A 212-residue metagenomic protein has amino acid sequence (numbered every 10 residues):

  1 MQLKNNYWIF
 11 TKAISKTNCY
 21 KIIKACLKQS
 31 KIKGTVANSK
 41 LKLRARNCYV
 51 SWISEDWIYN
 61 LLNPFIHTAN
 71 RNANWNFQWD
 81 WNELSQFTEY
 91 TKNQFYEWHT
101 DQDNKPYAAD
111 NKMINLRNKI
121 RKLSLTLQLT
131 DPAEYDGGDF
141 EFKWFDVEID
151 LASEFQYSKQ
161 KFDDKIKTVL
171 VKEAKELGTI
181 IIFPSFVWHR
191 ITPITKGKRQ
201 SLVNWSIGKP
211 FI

Functional and structural regions predicted by a protein language model:
M1-T88, N93-F95: Non-heme Fe(II)/2-oxoglutarate
N70-I212: Catalytic core of non-heme Fe(II) oxygenases with the double-stranded beta-helix
